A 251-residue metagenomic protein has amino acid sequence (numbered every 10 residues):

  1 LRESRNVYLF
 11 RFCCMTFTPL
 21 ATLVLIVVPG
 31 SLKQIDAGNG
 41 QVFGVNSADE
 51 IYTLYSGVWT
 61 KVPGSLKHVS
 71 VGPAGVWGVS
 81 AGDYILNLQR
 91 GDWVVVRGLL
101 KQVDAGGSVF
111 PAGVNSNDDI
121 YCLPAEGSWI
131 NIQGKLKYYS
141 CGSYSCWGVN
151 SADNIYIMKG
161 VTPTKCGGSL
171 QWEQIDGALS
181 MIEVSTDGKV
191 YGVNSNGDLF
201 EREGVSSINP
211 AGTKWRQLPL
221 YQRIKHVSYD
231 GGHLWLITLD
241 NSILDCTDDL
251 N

Functional and structural regions predicted by a protein language model:
C13-C14: Cysteine-centered motifs
F17-A37, S47-V71, D83-G107, S116-Y138 (+3 more regions): Trp- and S/T/G-rich repeat-edge/linker motifs of beta-rich repeat architectures
I35, V42-G44, V69, G78 (+8 more regions): Hydrophobic strand positions within the blades of repeat-based beta-sheet folds
N39-G40, P73-A74, S108-V109, S143-Y144 (+2 more regions): Short coil/turn segments that connect the beta-strands within blades of beta-propeller domains
F43, Y52, W77, L86 (+7 more regions): Conserved beta-propeller blade signature
Y144-S145, V149-D153, D187-K189, S195-G197 (+2 more regions): Eukaryotic assembly scaffold/adaptor repeat-domain signature, activating on surface loops/turns that link repeats
